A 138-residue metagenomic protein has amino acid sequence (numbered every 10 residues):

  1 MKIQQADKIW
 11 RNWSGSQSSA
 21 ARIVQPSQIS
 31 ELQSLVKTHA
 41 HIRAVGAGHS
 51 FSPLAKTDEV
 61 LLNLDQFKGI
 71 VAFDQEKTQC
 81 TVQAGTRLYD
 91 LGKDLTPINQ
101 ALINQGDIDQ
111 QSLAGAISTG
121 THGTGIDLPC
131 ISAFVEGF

Functional and structural regions predicted by a protein language model:
I3-N12: N-terminal regions that are enriched for targeting/export leaders and immediately downstream pro/stem segments
I9, S18-A20, F134: Short loop/turn motifs at secondary-structure junctions
S14-Q110, I117-G125: Glycine-rich N-terminal segment of FAD-binding domains in flavoprotein oxidoreductases, spanning the beta-loop-helix
A116-F138: FAD-binding subdomain of flavoenzyme oxidoreductases
